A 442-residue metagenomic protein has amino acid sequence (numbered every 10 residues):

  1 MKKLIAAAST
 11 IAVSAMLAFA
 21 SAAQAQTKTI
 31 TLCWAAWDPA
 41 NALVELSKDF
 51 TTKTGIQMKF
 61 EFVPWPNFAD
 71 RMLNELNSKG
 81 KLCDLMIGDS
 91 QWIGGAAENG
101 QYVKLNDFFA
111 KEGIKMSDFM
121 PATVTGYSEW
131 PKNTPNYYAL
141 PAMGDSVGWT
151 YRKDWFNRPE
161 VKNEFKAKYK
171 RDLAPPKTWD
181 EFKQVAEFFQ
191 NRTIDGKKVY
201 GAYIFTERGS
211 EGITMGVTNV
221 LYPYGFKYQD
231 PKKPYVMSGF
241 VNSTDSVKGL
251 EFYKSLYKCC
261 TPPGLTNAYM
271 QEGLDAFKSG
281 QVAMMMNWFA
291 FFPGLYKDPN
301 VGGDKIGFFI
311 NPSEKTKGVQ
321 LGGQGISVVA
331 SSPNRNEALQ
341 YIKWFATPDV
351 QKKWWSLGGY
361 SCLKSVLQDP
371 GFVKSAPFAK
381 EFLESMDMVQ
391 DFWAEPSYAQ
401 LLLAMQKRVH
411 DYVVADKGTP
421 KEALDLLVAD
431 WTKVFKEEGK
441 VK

Functional and structural regions predicted by a protein language model:
T27-W37, I56-E61, D84-L85, Y138: Short, well-ordered beta-strand elements
K28-T29, Q57-M58, E384-K442: Conserved C-terminal helix/tail region of periplasmic/extracytoplasmic solute-binding proteins
D49, G273-L274, A290-K297, Q324-A399 (+2 more regions): Mature extracytoplasmic/periplasmic domains
S90-G148, I213-G216, K305-F309, G371-P377 (+1 more regions): Hinge/lid segment of periplasmic solute-binding proteins
D107-A122, N163-P175, T193-I194, T206-E207 (+5 more regions): Short, solvent-exposed loop/beta-turn-alpha elements that line the ligand-binding surface or hinge of extracytoplasmic
E129-M143, V147, T178-S238, V282: Extracytoplasmic/periplasmic solute-binding protein
K132-P135, D154-W155, V247, E251 (+4 more regions): Extracytoplasmic/periplasmic substrate-recognition and gating elements
E181-Q190, Y224-N267, G307, N311 (+1 more regions): Glycine-centered hinge/linker elements that transmit conformational signals in sensory and ligand-binding systems
